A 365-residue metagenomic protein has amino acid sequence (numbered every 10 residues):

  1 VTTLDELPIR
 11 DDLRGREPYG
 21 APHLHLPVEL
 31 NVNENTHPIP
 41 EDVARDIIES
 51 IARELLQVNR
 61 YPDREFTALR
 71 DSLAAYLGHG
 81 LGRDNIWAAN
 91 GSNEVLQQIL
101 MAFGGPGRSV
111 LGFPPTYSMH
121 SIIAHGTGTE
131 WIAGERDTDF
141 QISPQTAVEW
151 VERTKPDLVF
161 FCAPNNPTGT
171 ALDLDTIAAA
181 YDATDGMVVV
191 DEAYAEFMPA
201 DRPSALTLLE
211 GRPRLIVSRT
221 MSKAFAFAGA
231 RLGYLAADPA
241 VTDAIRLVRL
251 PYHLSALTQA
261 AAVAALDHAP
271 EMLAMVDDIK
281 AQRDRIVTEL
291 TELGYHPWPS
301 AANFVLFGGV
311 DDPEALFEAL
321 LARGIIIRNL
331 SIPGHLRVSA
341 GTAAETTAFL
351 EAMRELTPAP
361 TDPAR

Functional and structural regions predicted by a protein language model:
V1-Y61, K155: N-terminal "arm"/small-domain region of PLP-dependent enzymes with the aminotransferase-like
H25, W298-F304, S331-H335: Short Gly/Ser/Thr- and Asp/Glu-enriched loop/turn motifs at secondary-structure junctions
N31, W131-E135, D157-P164, V188-E192 (+2 more regions): Short beta-strands and strand-loop turn motifs
Q57-A183, Y194-G211, I216, M275: Conserved core of the PLP fold type I
R214-T291, Y295-W298: PLP-dependent aminotransferase class I/II
I279-K280, D284, T288-R323, A340: Conserved PLP-binding catalytic core of the aspartate aminotransferase-like
E318-R323, R328-R365: PLP-dependent enzyme catalytic core of the Aspartate aminotransferase-like
